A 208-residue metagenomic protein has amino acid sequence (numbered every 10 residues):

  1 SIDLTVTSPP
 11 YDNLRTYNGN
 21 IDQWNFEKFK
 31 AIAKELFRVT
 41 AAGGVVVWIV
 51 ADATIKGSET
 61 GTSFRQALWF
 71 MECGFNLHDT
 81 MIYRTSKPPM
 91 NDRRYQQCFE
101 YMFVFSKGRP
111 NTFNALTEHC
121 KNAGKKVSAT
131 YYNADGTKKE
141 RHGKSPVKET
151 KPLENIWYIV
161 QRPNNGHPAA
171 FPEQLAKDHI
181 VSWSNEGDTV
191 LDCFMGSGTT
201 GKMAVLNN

Functional and structural regions predicted by a protein language model:
S1-N208: Core catalytic lobe of class I
